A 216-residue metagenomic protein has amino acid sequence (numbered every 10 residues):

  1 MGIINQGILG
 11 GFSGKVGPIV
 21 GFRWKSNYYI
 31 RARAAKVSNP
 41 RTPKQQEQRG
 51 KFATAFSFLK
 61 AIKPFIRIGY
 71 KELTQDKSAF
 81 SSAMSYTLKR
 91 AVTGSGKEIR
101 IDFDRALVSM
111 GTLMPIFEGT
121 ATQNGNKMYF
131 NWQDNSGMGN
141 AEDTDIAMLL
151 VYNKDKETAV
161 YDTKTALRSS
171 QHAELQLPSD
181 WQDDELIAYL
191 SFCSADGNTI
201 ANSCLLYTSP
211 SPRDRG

Functional and structural regions predicted by a protein language model:
M1-M110: Long, polar/Ser/Thr-enriched low-complexity segments that form simple helices or flexible linkers at protein ends
K36-V37, A166-R168, T208: A short, sequence-level motif marking secondary-structure junctions
T42, S78, I200-L206: General structural signal for secondary-structure boundaries
K63-P64, K154, A195, D214: Residue-level marker of positions within ordered structural domains that often coincide with functionally constrained
S85-E185, C193-C204: Charged linear interaction tracts used for macromolecular binding and regulation
Y207-G216: Conserved small/polar residues in nucleotide/adenosyl-binding loops
